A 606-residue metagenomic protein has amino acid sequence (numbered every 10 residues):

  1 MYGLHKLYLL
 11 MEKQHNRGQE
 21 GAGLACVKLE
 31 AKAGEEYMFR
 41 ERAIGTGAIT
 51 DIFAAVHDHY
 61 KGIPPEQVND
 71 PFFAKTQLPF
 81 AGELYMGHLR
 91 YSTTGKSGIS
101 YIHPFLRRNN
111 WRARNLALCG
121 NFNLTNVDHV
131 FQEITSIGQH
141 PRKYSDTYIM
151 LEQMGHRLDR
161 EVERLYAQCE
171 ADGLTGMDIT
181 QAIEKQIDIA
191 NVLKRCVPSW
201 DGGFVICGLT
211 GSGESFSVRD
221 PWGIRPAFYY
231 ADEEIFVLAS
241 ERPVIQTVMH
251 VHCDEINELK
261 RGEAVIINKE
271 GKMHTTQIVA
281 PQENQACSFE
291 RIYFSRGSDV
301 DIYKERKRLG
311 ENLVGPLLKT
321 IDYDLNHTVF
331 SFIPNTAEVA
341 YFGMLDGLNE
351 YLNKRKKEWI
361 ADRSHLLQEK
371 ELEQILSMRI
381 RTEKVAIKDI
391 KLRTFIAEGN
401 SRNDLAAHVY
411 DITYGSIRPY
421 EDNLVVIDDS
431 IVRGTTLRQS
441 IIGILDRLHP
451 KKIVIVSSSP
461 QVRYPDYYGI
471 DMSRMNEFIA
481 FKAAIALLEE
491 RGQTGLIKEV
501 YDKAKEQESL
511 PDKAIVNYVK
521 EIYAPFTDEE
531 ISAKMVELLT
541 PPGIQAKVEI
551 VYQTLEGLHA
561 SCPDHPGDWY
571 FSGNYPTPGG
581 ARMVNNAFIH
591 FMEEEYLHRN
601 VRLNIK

Functional and structural regions predicted by a protein language model:
M1-K260, I266-V329, I333-P334: Conserved short alpha-helical segments that host acidic/polar catalytic motifs at enzyme active sites
G34-E41, H129, S217-D220, F228-Y229 (+4 more regions): A short acidic (Asp/Glu
A167-I187, L348-R363, E371-V385, K391: Amphipathic alpha-helical
V197, S212-E214, R219, A231 (+8 more regions): PRPP-dependent phosphoribosyltransferase catalytic core
S199-G202, R306-N326, V339, M344-G347 (+2 more regions): Phosphate/ATP-binding catalytic cores across multiple sugar-kinase/actin-like superfamilies, primarily ASKHA
G208, R219-D220, S240-R242, K269 (+7 more regions): Active-site proximal loops enriched in glycine and acidic residues that flank catalytic Cys/His/Asp and coordinate
G271-C287, F332-E369: Terminal amphipathic helices with adjacent charged low-complexity linkers/tails
F330, A337-M344, L348, T382 (+3 more regions): Extended, hydrophobic alpha-helical segments in both membrane/secreted and soluble proteins
